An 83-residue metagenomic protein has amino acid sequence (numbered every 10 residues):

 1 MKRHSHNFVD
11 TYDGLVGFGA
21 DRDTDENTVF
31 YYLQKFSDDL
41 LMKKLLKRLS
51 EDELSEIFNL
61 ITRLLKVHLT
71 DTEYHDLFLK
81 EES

Functional and structural regions predicted by a protein language model:
K2-L40: N-terminal acidic leader/helix
T11, T28, Y32, K44-L45 (+3 more regions): Charge-rich, solvent-exposed alpha-helical interaction surfaces
G19, L33-F36, L45, L49 (+2 more regions): Generic structural signal for hydrophobic core residues of well-folded globular domains
L41-I57: Acidic, low-complexity, intrinsically disordered interaction modules
L54-S83: Short, compact, well-ordered microdomains
